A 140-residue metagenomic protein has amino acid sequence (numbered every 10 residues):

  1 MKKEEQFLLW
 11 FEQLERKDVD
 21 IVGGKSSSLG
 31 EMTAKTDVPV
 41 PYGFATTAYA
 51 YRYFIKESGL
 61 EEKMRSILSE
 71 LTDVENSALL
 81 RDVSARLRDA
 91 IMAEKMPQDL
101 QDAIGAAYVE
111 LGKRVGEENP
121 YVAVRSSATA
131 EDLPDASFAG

Functional and structural regions predicted by a protein language model:
M1-A139: N-terminal beta-alpha lobe that positions the nucleotide/phosphoryl donor in ATP/NTP-coupled carboxylate activation
